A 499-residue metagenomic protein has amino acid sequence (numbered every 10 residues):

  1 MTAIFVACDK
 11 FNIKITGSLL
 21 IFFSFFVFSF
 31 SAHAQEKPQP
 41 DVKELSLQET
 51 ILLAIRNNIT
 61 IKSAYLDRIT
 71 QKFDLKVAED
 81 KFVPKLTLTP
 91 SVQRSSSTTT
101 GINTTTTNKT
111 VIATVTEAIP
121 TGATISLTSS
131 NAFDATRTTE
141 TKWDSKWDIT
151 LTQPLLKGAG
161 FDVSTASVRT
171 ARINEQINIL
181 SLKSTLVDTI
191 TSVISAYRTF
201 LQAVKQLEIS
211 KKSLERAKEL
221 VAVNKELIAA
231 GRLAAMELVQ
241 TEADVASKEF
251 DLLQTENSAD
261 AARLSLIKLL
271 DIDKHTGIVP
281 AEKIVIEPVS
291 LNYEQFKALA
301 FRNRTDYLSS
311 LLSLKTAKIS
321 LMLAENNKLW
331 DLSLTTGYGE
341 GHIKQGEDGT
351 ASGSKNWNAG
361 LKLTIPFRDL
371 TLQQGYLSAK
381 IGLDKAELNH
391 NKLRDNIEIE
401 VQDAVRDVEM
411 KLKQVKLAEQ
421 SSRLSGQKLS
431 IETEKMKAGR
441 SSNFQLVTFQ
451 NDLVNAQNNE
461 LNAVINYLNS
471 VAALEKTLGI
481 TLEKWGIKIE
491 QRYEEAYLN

Functional and structural regions predicted by a protein language model:
A3, I179-L299, D407, D452-V454 (+1 more regions): Periplasmic alpha-helical coiled-coil/stalk elements that build and connect Gram-negative outer-membrane
G17-S29: Bacterial N-terminal signal peptides
H33-Q39, K274-P280, I286-P288, Y293 (+1 more regions): Acidic, low-complexity, intrinsically disordered peripheral segments
K37-I51: Regulatory alphaC helix of protein kinase catalytic domains
K62-L66, E79, P120-D144, L155-S181 (+9 more regions): Sec/SRP-type N-terminal targeting helices
S63-A78, T185-K211, E219-V221, E226 (+5 more regions): Amphipathic alpha-helical coiled-coil segments
L88-R94, L127-F133, L334-E340: Transmembrane beta-barrel strands of outer-membrane/channel proteins
T107-A113, S145-L151, F296, W330 (+1 more regions): Hydrophobic, lipid-facing positions within transmembrane beta-strands of outer-membrane proteins
